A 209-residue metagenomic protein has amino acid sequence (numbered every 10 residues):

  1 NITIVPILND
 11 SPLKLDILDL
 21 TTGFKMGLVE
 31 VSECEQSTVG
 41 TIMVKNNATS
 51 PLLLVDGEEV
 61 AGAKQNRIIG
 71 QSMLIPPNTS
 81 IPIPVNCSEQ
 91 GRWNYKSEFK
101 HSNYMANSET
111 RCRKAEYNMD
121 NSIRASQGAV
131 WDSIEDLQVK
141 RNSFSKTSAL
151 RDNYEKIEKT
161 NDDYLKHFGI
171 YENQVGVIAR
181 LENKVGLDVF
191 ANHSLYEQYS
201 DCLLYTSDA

Functional and structural regions predicted by a protein language model:
N1-M43, N94-K96: N-terminal, Lys/Arg-enriched amphipathic/low-complexity engagement segments that precede the first folded domain
I42-S50: Asparagine-centered strand-capping/turn motif at beta-strand->loop junctions
S50-E58: Short, hydrophobic/aromatic beta-strand segments
K64-S97: Intrinsically disordered, low-complexity Pro/Gly/Ser/Thr-rich segments with frequent PxxP/GP/PP motifs and embedded
G91-Q138: Terminal connector regions
D120-E182: Charge/polar-rich, low-complexity and marginally structured segments
Y205-A209: Conserved small/polar residues in nucleotide/adenosyl-binding loops
